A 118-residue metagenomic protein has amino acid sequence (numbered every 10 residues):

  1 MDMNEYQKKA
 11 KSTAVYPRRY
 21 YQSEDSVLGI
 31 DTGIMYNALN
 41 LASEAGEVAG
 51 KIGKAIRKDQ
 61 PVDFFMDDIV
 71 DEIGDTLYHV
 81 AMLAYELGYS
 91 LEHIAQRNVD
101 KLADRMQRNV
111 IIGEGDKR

Functional and structural regions predicted by a protein language model:
M1-I73, L77-R118: Flexible "arm" and connector segments at domain edges
